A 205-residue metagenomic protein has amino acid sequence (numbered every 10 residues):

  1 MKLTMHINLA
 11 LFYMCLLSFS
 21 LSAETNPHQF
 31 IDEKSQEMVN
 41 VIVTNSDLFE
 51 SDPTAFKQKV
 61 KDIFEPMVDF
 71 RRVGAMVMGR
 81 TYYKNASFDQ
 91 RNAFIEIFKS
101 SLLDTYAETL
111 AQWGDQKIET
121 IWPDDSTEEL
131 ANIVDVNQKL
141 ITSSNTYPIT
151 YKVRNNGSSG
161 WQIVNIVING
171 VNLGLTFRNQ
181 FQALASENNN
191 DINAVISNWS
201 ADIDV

Functional and structural regions predicted by a protein language model:
M1-A10: Bacterial N-terminal signal peptides that target proteins for export
L17-S20: N-terminal signal peptide c-region/cleavage motif recognized by signal peptidases
T25-T109: Early exported N-terminus immediately downstream of N-terminal targeting peptides
F98, W122-D124, L140-T142, V153-N155 (+1 more regions): A mature extracytoplasmic/lumenal domain signature
D104-T150, D202-V205: Surface-exposed, charged secondary-structure patches
P148-L175: Short beta-strand edge/turn micro-motifs at domain boundaries
N165-V205: Low-complexity, intrinsically disordered terminal/linker segments enriched in charged and Gly/Pro repeats
